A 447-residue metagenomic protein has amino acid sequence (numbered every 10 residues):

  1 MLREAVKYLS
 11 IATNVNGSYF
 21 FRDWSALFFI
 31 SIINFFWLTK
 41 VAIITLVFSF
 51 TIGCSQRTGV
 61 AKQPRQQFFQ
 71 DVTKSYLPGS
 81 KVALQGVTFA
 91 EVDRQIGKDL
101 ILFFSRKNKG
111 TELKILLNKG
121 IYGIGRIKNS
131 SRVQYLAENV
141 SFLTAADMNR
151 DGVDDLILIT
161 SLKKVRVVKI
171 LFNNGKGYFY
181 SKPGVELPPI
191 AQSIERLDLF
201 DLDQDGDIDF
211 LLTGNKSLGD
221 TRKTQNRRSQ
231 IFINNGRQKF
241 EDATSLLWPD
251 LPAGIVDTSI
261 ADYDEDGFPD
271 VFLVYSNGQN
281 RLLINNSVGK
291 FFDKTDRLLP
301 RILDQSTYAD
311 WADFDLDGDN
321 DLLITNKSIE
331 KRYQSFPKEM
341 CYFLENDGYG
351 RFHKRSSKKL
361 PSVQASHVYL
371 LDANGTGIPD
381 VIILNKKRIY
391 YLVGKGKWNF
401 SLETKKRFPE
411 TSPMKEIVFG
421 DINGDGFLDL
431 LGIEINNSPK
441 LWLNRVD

Functional and structural regions predicted by a protein language model:
K40-T51: Bacterial N-terminal signal peptides
C54-A83, L116-E138, F172-Q192, R228-A253 (+5 more regions): Blade-edge motifs of beta-propeller repeat domains
L77-G97, L102-F103: Beta-strand-rich domains and repeat architectures in extracellular enzymes and scaffolds, especially beta-propellers
Q85-R94, N139-R150, S193-Q204, V256-E265 (+3 more regions): Beta-propeller blade termini
D99-S105, L156-T160, F210-G214, V271-Y275 (+3 more regions): Hydrophobic beta-strand segments that make up the repeating blades of beta-propeller and related beta-repeat
R106-T111, S161-R166, D220-R227, N277-G278 (+3 more regions): Short, solvent-exposed loop/turn segments at conserved positions within beta-propeller repeat blades
A191-F200, I208-Q230, D242-T244, D250-A261 (+3 more regions): Solenoidal tandem-repeat scaffolds enriched in leucines and small polar residues
